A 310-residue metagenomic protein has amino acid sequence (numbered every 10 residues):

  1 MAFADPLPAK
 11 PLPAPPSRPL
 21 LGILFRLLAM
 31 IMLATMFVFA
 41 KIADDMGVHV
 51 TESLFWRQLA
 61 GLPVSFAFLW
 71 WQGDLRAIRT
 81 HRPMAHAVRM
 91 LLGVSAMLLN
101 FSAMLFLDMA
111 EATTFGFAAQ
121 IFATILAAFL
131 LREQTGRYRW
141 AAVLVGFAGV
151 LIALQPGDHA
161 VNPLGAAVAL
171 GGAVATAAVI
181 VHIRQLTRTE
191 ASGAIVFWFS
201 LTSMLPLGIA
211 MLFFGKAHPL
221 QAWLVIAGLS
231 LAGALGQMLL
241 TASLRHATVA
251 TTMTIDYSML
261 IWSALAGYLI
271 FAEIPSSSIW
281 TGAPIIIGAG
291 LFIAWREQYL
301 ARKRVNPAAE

Functional and structural regions predicted by a protein language model:
A2-D5, G22, V48-S95, A175-V179 (+1 more regions): Transmembrane alpha-helices of multi-pass small-molecule transport proteins
P6, Y138-Q155, V174, S278-E297: Hydrophobic transmembrane alpha-helices of multi-pass small-molecule transport proteins
P11-A14, G61-H81, A148-A160, S203-L224 (+3 more regions): Membrane-interface helix-cap regions at the ends of transmembrane helices in multi-pass membrane proteins
L21-A29, L69-W70, D74-L99, L164-G172 (+3 more regions): Loop-to-transmembrane-helix transition segments
I31-A34, V38, F66, M90-L98 (+8 more regions): Hydrophobic/small/kink-forming positions within alpha-helical transmembrane segments of polytopic membrane proteins
A34, K41, S65, D158-H218 (+2 more regions): Transmembrane alpha-helical segments that form core, pore/gating elements of small-molecule transporters/exporters
N100-S102, A119-A141, I261-W280: C-terminal transmembrane-helix exit sites in multi-pass transporters
T113-A118, L186-L201, Q237-Y268: Helix-helix packing/entry segments at the starts of transmembrane helices
